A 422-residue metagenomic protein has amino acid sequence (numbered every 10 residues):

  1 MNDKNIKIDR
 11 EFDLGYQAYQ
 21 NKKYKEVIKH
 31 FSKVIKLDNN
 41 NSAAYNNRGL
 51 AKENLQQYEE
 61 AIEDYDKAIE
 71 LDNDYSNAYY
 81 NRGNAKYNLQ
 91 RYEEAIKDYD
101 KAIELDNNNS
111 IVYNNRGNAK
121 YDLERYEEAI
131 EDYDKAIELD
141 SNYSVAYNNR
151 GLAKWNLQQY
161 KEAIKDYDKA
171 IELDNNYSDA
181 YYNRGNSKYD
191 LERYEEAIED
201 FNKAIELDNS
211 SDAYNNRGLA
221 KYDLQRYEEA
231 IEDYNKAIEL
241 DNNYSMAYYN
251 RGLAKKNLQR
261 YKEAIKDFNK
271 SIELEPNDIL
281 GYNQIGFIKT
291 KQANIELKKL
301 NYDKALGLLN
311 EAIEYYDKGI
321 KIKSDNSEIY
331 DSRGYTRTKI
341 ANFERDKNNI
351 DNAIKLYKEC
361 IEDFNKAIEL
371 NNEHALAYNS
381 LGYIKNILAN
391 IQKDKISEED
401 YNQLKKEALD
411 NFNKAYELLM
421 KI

Functional and structural regions predicted by a protein language model:
M1-E11: TPR-adjacent "capping" and linker segments in tetratricopeptide-repeat scaffold/adaptor proteins
F12-Q20, A43-N54, N77-N88, I111-D122 (+7 more regions): Conserved alpha-helical positions within TPR/SEL1-like repeat arrays
V34, A68, A102, A136 (+7 more regions): Canonical positions in the second alpha-helix
N39, N73, N107, S141 (+7 more regions): Short coil turns that delineate tetratricopeptide repeat
N386, D400-I422: TPR/TPR-like (Sel1-like) alpha-helical repeat modules
